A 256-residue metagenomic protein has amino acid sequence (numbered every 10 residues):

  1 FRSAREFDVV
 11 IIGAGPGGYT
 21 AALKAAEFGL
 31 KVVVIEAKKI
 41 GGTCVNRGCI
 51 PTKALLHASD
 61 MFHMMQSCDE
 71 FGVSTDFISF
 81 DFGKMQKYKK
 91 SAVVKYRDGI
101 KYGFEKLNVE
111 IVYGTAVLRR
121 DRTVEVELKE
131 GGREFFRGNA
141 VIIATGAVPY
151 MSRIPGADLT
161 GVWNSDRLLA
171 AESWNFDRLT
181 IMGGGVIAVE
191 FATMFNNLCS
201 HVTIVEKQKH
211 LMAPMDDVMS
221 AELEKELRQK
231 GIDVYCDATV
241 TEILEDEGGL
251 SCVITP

Functional and structural regions predicted by a protein language model:
F1-F7, P16, L23-L30, I35-F176 (+4 more regions): Glycine-rich flavin
G13-G18, G146, G183-A188: Conserved phosphate-binding and hydrolysis motifs of nucleotide-dependent enzymes
A21-A26, A188-A192: Small-residue (primarily alanine) positions within well-ordered alpha-helices, especially packing/interaction faces
V109-E110, I232-D233, A238: Short, conserved active-site loop motifs that form the nucleotide-linked donor/cofactor pocket
E172-M215: Rossmann-like NAD(P)H-binding beta-loop-alpha module
I254-P256: Short, intrinsically disordered, charge-balanced linker/junction segments flanking boundaries in proteins
